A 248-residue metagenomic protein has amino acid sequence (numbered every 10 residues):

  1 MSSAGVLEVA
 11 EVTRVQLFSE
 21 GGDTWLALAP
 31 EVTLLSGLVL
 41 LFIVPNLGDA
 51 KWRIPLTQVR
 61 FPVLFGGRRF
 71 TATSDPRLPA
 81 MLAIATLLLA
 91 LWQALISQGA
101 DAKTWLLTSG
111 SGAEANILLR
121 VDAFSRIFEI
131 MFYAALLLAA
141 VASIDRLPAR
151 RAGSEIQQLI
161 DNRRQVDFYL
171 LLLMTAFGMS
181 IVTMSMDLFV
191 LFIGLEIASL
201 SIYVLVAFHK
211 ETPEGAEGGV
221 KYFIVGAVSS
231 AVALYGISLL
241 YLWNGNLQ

Functional and structural regions predicted by a protein language model:
M1-Q248: Alpha-helical transmembrane segments of multi-pass membrane proteins predominantly involved in bioenergetics
